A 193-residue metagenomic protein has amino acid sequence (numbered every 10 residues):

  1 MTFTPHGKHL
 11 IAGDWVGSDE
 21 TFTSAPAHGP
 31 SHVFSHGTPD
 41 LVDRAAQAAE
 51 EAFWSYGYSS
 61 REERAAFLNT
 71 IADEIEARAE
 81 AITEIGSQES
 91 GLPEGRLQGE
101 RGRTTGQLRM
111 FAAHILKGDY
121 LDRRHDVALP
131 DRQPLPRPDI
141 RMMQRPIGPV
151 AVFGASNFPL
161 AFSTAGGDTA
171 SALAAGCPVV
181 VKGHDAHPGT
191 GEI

Functional and structural regions predicted by a protein language model:
M1-L135: N-terminal Rossmann-like NAD(P)+-binding subdomain of aldehyde/semialdehyde dehydrogenases
D119-I193: Rossmann-like NAD(P) dinucleotide-binding subdomain of oxidoreductase/dehydrogenase enzymes
